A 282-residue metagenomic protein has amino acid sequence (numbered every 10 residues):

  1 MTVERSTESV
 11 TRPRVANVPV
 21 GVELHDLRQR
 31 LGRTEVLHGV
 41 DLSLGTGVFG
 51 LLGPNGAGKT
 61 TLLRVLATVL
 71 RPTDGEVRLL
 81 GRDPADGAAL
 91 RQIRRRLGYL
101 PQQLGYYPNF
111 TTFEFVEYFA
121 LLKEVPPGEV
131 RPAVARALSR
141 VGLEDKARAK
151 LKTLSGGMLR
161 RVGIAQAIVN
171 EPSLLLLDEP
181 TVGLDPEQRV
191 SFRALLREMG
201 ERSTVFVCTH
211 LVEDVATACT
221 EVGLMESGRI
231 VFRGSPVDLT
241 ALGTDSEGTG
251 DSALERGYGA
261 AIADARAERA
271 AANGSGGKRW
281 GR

Functional and structural regions predicted by a protein language model:
A67: Helix-to-loop junction immediately C-terminal to a conserved catalytic motif
G75-D86, Q92-I93, G234: Conserved ABC transporter NBD signature motif
E117, L121, G128-K146: Conserved ABC ATPase "signature" region
E171: Conserved catalytic motifs of ABC-family nucleotide-binding domains
L175-E179: Catalytic Walker B motif of ABC-type/P-loop ATPase nucleotide-binding domains
